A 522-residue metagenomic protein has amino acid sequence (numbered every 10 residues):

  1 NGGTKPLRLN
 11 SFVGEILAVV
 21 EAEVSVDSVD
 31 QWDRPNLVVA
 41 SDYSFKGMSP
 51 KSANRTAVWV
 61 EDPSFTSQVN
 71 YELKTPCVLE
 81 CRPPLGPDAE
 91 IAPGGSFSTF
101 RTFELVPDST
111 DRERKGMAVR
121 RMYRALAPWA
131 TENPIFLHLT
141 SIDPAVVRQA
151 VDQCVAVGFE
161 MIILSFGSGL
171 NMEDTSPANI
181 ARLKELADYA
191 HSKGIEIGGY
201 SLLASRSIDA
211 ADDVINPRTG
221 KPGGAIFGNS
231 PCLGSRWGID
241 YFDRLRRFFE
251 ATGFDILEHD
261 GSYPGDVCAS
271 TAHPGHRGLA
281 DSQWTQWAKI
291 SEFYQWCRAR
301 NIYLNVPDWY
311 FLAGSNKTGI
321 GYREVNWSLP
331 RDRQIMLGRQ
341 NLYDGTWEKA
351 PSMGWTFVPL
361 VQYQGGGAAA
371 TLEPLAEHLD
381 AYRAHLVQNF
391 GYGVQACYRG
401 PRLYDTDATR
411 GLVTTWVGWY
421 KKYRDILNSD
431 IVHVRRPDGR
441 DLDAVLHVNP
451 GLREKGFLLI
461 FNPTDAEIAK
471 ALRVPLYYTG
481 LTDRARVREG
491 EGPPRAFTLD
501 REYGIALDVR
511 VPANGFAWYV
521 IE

Functional and structural regions predicted by a protein language model:
N1-D213, A396-R440, P450-G456, P463-K470 (+1 more regions): Conserved structural scaffold segments of CAZyme catalytic domains across common CAZy folds
V69-E80, R484-A506: Solvent-exposed beta-strand/loop surfaces of large extracellular or lumenal domains
N133-P144, S165-I180, G223-F242, P274-Q286 (+1 more regions): The substrate-binding groove and active-site-proximal loops of carbohydrate-active enzymes, especially glycoside
D143, L183-D188, S192, E196-F254 (+3 more regions): Active-site-adjacent "subsite" loops/lids of carbohydrate-active enzymes
E160-G167, F242-G275: Active-site groove signature of glycoside hydrolases
L183-I195, S282-I302: Alpha-helix-loop-beta-strand connector modules within alpha/beta enzyme cores
I290-P493, D508-R510: Active-site-proximal substrate-binding groove within the catalytic cores of carbohydrate-active enzymes
T498-E522: C-terminal beta-strand-rich structural cap/linker in extracellular carbohydrate-active enzymes
